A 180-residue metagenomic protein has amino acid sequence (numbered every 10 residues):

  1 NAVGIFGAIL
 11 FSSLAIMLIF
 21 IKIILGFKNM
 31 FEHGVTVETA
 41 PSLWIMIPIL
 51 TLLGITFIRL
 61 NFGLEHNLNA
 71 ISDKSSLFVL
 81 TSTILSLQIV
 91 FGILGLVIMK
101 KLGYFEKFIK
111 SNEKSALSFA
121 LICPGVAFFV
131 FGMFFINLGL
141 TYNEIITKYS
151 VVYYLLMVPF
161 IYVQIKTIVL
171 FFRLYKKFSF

Functional and structural regions predicted by a protein language model:
N1-A2, L64-L77, M133-L155: Extracellular/periplasmic helix-loop-helix junctions in multi-pass membrane proteins
N1-S12, K28-P41: Membrane-interface helix-loop-helix junctions at boundaries between adjacent transmembrane segments
G7-L25, L43-I58, V79-L102, A116-N137 (+1 more regions): Hydrophobic cores of alpha-helical transmembrane segments in multi-pass integral membrane proteins
I24-V37, H66, I98-S111: Cytoplasmic membrane-interface regions of multi-pass membrane proteins
F62-S86, M99-F108: Membrane-proximal helix-loop-helix units in multi-pass membrane proteins
Y175-F180: Short, charged juxtamembrane terminal tails flanking transmembrane helices
